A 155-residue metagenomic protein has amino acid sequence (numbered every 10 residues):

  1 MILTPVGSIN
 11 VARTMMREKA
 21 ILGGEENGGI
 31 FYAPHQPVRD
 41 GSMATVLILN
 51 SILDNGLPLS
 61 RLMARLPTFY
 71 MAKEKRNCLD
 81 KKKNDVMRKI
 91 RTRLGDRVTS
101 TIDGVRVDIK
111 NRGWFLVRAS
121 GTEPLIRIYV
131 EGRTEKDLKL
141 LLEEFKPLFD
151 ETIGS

Functional and structural regions predicted by a protein language model:
M1-S155: Phosphate-binding and adjacent anionic-ligand microenvironments
